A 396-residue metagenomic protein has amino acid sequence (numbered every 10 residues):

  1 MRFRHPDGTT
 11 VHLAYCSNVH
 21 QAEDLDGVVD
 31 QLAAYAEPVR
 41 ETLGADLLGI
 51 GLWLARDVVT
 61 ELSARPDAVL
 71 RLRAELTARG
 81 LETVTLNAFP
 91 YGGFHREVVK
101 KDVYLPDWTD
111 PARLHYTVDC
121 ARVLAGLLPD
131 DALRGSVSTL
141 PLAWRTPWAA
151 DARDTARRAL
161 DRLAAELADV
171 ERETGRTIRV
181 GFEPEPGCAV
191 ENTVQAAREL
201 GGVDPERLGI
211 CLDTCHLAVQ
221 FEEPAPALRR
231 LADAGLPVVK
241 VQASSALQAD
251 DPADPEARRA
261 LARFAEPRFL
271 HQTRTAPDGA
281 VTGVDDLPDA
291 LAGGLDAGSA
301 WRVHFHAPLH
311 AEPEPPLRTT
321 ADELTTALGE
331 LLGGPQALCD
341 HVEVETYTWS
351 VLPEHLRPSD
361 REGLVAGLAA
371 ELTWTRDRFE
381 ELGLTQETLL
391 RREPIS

Functional and structural regions predicted by a protein language model:
M1-G126, A132, P358-S396: N-terminal pre-domain/capping segments
R2-H5, E97-I210: Active-site acidic/histidine proton-transfer and metal-coordination neighborhood in alpha/beta enzyme cores
V11-N18, D46-L52, T83-A88, L133-T139 (+5 more regions): Hydrophobic faces of well-ordered beta-strands that scaffold small-molecule active sites in alpha/beta enzyme cores
Q21-D30, L54-A68, R145, G187-E191 (+3 more regions): Acidic-and-aromatic substrate-binding clefts and catalytic sites of carbohydrate-active enzymes
L25-V29, A33, L62-P66, D151 (+4 more regions): Distinct, well-ordered alpha-helical segments
P90-V99, S138-P147, C215-F221, Q242-A265 (+2 more regions): Flexible glycine/acidic-rich beta-alpha junction loops that bind and position SAM and/or redox cofactors in anaerobic
E166-L291, G298, A307: Acidic/histidine-rich catalytic cores of soluble enzymes
L287-E387: Flexible, acidic glycine-rich loops studded with aromatic residues
